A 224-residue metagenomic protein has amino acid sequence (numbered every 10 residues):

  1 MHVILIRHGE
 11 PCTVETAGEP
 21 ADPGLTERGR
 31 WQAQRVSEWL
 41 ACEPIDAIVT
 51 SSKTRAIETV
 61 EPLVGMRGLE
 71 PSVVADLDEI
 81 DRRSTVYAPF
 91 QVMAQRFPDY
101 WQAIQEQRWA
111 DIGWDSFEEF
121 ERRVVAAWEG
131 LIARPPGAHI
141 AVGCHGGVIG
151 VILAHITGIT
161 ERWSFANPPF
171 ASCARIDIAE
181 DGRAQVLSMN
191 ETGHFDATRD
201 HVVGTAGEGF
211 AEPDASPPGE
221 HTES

Functional and structural regions predicted by a protein language model:
H2-V73: Active-site-proximal alpha-helix that buttresses catalytic centers in soluble enzyme cores
V3, A138-C144: Generic beta-sheet signal
P11, V148-I149: Short active-site segment of divalent metal-dependent hydrolases/proteases that encodes the spacing between
C42-P44, L131-A138: Glycine-rich phosphate-binding loop signature in dinucleotide/nucleotide-binding domains
T50-S51, R122, G143-C144: Short beta-strand scaffold positions
G65-V125, S188-E191, D200, G207-E208 (+1 more regions): Phosphate-handling substructures
I159-R183: Domain-level recognition of soluble alpha/beta enzyme cores, biased toward histidine phosphatases/phosphomutases
A211-S224: A short, charged
